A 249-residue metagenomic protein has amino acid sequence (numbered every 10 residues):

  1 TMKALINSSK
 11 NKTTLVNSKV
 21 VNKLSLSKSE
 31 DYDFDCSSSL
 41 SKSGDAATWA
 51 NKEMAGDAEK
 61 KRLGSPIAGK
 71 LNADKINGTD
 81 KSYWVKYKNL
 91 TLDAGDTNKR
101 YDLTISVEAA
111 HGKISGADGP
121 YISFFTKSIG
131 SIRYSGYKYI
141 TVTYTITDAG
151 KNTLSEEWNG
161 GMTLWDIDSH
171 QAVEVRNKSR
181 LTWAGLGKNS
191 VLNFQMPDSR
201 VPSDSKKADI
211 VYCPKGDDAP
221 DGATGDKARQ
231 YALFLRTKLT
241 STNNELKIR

Functional and structural regions predicted by a protein language model:
T1-S135: N-terminal targeting leaders for non-cytosolic proteins
N22-S41, A46-E53, K61, D168-R249: Contiguous ligand/interfacial binding patches
D74-K75, S128-Y139, D217-R229: Extracellular beta-rich ligand/substrate-recognition surface
N98, K151-G161: Extended extracellular/luminal ectodomain segments enriched in beta-structured repeat modules
Y134-N152, R229-L235: Short beta-strands within extracellular/lumenal beta-sheet-rich domains
Y134-Y137, G150-T153, D166-S179: Extended, low-complexity, turn-rich repeat/linker tracts enriched in Gly/Pro/Ser/Thr and Asp/Glu that occur
K138-I140, E156-W158, T242-N244: Residues at beta-strand starts and edge strands
T143-T145, N159-W165, K238, K247: Residues within well-ordered beta-strands of beta-sheet-rich folds
